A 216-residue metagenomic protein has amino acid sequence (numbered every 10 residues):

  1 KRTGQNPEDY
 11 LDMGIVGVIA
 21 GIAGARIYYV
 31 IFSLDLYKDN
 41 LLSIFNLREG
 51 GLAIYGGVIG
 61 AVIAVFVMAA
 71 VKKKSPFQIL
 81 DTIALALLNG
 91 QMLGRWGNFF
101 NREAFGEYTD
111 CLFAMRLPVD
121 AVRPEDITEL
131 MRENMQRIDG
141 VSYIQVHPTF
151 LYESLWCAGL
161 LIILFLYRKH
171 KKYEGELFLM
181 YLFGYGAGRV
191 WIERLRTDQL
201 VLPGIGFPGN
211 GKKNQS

Functional and structural regions predicted by a protein language model:
K1-S216: A feature for loop-to-transmembrane-helix boundaries and adjacent hydrophobic helices in multi-pass integral membrane
